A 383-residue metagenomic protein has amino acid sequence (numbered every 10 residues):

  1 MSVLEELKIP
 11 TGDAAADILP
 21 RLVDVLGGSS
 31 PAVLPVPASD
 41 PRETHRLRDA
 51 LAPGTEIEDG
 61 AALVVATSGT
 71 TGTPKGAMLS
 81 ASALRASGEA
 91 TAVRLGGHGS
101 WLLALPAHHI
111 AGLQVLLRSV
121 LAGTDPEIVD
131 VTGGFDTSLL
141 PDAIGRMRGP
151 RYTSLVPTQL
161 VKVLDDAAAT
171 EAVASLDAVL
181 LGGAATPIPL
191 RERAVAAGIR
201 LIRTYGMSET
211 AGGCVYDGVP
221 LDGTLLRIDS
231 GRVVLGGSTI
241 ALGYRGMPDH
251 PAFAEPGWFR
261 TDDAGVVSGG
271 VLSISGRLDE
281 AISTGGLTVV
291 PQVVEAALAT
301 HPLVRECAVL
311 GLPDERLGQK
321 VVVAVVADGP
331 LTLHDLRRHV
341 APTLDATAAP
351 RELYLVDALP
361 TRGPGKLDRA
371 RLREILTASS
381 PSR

Functional and structural regions predicted by a protein language model:
K8, G12-A16, A50-A66, G96-S100: Conserved pre-ATP/AMP-binding loop-to-beta segment of ANL
D13, L34-T44, T124-I144, V289-V294: ATP-dependent adenylate-forming carboxylate-activation enzymes
A61-E89, G96: Conserved AMP-binding A3 loop
A81-S87, S100-K162, I202: AMP-binding/adenylate-forming
D165-D217, R227: Gly/Ser/Thr-rich phosphate-binding loop
P220, D229-G257, L287-V289: Conserved ATP/PPi-binding loop(s) of AMP-dependent carboxylate-activating enzymes
G237, A264-A348: AMP-binding/adenylate-forming catalytic core of the ANL superfamily
D345-K366: AMP-binding/adenylate-forming catalytic domain of the ANL superfamily
